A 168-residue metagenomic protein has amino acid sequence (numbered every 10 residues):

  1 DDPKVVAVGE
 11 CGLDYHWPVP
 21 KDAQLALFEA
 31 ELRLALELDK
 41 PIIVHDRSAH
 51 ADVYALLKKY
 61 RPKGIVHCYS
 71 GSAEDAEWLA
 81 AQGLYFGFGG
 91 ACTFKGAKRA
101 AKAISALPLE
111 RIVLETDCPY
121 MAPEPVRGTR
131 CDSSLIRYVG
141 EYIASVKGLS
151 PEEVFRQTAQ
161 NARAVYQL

Functional and structural regions predicted by a protein language model:
D1-P41, Y85, G90-K95: Active-site gating/metal-coordination segments in enzymes
K4-V5, A30, E37, L56-G64 (+2 more regions): Glycine-enriched alpha-helix->loop->beta-strand junction motifs that scaffold or abut catalytic
E10, A35, L79, I104 (+3 more regions): Conserved, mostly hydrophobic/aromatic
C11-D14, R47-A49, Y69-G71, A91-T93 (+1 more regions): Active-site beta-loop-alpha junctions enriched in small/polar residues
K21, D46-V66, S72-A80, R99-I104: Distinct, well-ordered alpha-helical segments
K21-L32, A51, A97-S105, T129-S133: Charged helix-capping and loop-helix junction motifs
L34, L135-L168: Mid-to-C-terminal alpha-helical segments outside catalytic/metal-binding sites
E110-D132: Short acidic/histidine-rich active-site segments
